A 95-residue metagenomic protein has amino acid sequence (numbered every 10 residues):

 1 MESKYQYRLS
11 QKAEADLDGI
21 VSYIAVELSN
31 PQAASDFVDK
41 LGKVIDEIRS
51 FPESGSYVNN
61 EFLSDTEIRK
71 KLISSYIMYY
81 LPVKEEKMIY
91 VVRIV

Functional and structural regions predicted by a protein language model:
M1-K40: Arg/Lys-rich, positively charged N-terminal/basic patches that mediate binding to nucleic acids
S3, T66, K87-Y90: Residue-level signal for beta-strand positions within conserved beta-sheet cores that form or flank
K4, R8, R69-K71, R93: Basic side chains
K12, L41-E47, K71-Y79: A short, hydrophobic secondary-structure junction motif
S22, K43-D46, R93: Generic alpha-helical structural context detector
L28, I73-V95: Enriched for short, Lys/Arg-rich terminal
K43-S54, I77, E85-M88: Short, charged/polar surface micro-motifs in flexible loops or helix N-caps
D46-K71: A short, surface-exposed loop/turn module that caps and links secondary-structure elements
